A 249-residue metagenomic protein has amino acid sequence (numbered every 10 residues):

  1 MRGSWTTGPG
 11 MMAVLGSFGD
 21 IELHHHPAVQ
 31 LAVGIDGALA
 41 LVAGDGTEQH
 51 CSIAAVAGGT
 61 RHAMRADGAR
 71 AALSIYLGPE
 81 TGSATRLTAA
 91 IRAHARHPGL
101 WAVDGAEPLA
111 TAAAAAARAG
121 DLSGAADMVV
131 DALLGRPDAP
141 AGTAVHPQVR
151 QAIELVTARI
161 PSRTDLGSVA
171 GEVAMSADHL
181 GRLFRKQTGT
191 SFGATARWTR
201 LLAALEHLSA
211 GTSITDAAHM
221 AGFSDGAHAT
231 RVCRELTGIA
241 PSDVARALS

Functional and structural regions predicted by a protein language model:
R2-R92: N-terminal regulatory/effector-sensing and dimerization cores that precede helix-turn-helix DNA-binding domains
A13-G16, A132-A141, G181-G189: Short, Lys/Arg-enriched N-terminal segment that forms or immediately precedes the first helix of a structured domain
T85-T88, G135-G142, D225, E235 (+1 more regions): Short, charged, intrinsically disordered terminal tails
L100-A114, L122, A126-D127, D131-T164 (+2 more regions): A short, Lys/Arg-enriched amphipathic alpha-helix from helix-turn-helix/homeodomain DNA-binding modules
R163-G167, K186-S224, T230, R246-S249: Terminal helix-turn-helix DNA-binding modules in bacterial transcription factors
V169-D178, L183-K186, W198: Basic (Lys/Arg-enriched) interaction patch that binds polyanionic ligands
S176, S224-D225: Short coil turns linking two alpha-helices in DNA-binding domains
L180, F184, H228-A229, C233: Short hydrophobic/aromatic patch on the recognition helix
